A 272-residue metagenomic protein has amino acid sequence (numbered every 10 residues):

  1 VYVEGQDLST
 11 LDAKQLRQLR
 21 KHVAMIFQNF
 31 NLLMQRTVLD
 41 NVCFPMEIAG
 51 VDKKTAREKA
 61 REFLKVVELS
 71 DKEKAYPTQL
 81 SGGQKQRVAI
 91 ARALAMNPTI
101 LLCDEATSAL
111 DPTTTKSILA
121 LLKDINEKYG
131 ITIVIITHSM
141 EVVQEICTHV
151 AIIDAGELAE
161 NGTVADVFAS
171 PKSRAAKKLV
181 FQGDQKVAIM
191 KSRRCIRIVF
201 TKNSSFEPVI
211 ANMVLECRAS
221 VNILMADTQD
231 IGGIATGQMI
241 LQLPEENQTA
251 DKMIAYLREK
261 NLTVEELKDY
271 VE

Functional and structural regions predicted by a protein language model:
V1-A120, D124-I125: ABC family nucleotide-binding domain
Q28, H138-S139: Conserved H-loop
G130-I136: Conserved H-loop
V143-E145: A short, surface-exposed alpha-helical micro-motif characterized by mixed small hydrophobic and charged/polar residues
N161-G162, S170: ABC ATPase "signature
A169-V199, L215-S220, E265-L267: C-terminal boundary and immediately downstream tail of ABC-type ATPase nucleotide-binding domains
S205-N222: Short amphipathic alpha-helix segments
